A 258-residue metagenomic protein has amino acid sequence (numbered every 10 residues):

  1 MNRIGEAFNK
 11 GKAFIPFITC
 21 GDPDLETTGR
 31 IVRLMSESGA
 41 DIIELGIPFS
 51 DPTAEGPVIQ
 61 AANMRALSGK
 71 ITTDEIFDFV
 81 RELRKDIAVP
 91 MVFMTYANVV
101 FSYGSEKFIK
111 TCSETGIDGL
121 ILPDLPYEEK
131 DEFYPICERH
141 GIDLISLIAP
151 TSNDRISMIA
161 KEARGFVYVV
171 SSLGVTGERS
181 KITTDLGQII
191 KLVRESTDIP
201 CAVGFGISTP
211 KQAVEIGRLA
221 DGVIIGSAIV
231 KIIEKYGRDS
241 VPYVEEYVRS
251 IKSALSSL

Functional and structural regions predicted by a protein language model:
M1-I18, R81-K85: N-terminal amphipathic alpha-helix/helix-capping segment at the start of soluble metabolic enzymes
F14-I18, I43-L45, M91-T95, L120-L122 (+4 more regions): Hydrophobic faces of well-ordered beta-strands that scaffold small-molecule active sites in alpha/beta enzyme cores
L25-M35, T151-K161, V203, I207-V223: Catalytic cores of alpha/beta
A40-D51, I117-I121, P126-E129, V169-G177 (+2 more regions): Glycine-rich phosphate-binding active-site loops on the catalytic face of alpha/beta enzymes
I47, Q60-L122, L255-L258: Active-site beta->alpha loop and helix N-cap motifs at the rims of alpha/beta catalytic domains
A61, G69, S157-E195, I232-E234: Glycine/Thr-rich beta-alpha phosphate-binding loop at enzyme active sites
S68-I71, G116-E129, D143-T151, S157 (+1 more regions): Catalytic beta/alpha-barrel core
I76, K191-I199, S208-V214, R218-L258: Alpha/beta catalytic cores of nucleotide-metabolism and tRNA/nucleoside-modifying enzymes
